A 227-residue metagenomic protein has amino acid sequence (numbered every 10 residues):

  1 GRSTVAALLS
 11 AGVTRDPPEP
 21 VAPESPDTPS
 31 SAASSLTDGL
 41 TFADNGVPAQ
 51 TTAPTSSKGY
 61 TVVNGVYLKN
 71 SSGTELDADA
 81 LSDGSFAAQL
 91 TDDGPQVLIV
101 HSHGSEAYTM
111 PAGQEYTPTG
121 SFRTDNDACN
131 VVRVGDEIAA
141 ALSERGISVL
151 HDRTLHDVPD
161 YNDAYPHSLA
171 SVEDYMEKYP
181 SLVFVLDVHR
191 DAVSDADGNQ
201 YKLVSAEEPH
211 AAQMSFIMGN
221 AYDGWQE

Functional and structural regions predicted by a protein language model:
G1-V185, R190-E227: Catalytic-site microenvironment of enzymes that process N-acetyl-hexosamine-containing cell-wall polysaccharides
